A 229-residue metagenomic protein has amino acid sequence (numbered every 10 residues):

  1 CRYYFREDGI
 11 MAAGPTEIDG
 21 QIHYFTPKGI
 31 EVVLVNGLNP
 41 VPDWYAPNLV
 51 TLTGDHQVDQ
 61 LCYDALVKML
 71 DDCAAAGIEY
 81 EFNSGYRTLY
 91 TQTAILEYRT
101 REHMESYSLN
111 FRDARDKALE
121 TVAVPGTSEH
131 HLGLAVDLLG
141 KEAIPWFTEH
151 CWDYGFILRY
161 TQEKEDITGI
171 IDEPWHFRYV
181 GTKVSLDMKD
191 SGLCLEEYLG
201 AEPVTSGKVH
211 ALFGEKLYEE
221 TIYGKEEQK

Functional and structural regions predicted by a protein language model:
C1-E31, D64, E149: Extracellular adhesion/carbohydrate-binding repeat motifs centered on closely spaced tryptophans
F5, F25, Q60-Y63, L217 (+1 more regions): Extracellular modular ligand-binding repeats in secreted and cell-surface proteins
K28, K68, L109-K229: Catalytic cores and adjacent binding grooves of peptidoglycan-active enzymes
I30-W44: Conserved oxyanion/phosphate-binding beta-strand-loop segments in alpha/beta enzyme cores
N48-R87: Active-site acidic/histidine clusters and adjacent loop/turn architecture that either coordinate catalytic ions
Y80-E81, G85-Q92, T127-H131: Mid-length scaffold segments of soluble, non-membrane domains
Q92-M104: Charged, often glycine-rich, active-site loop that binds/positions anionic groups
